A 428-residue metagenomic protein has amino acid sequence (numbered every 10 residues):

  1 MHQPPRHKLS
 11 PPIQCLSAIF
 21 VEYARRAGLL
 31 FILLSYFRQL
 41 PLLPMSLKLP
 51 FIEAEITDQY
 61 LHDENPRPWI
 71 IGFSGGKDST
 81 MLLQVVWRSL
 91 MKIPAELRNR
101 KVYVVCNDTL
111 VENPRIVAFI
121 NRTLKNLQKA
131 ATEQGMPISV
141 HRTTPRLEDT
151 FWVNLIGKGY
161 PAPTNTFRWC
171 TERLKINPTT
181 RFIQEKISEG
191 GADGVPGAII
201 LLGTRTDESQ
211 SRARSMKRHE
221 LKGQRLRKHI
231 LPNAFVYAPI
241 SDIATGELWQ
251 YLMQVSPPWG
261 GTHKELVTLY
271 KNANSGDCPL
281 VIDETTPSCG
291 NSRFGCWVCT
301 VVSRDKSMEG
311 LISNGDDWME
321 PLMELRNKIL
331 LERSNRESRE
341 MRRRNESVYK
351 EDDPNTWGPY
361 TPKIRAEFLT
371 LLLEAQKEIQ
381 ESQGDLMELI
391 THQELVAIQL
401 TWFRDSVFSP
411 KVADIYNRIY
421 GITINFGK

Functional and structural regions predicted by a protein language model:
H2-L9: Extreme N-terminal basic, low-complexity initiation segments that serve as generic localization/processing leaders
R6, S17-F20, L29-I70, K77-K428: Nucleotide-activated chemistry modules centered on ATP-dependent adenylation/adenylyltransferase
R26: DNA-binding interface regions
